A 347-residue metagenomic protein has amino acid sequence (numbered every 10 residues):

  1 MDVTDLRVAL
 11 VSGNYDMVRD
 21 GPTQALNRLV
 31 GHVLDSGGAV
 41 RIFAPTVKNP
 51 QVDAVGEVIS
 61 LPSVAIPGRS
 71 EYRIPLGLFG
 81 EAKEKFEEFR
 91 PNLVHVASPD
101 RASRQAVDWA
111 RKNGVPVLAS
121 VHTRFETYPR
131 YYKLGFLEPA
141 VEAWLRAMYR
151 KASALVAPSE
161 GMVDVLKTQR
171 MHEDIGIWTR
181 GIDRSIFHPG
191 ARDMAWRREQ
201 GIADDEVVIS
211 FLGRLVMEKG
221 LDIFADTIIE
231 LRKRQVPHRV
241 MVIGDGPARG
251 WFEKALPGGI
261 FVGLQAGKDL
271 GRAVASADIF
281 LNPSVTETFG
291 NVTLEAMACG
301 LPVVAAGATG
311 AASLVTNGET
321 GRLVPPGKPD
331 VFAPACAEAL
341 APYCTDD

Functional and structural regions predicted by a protein language model:
M1-P62: N-terminal subdomain of nucleotide-sugar transferases
A44, P62, E138, E142-D193: Donor nucleotide-sugar binding/catalytic pocket of nucleotide-sugar-dependent glycosyltransferases
F86, Y149, L264-Q265, R272-A277: Short alpha-helical donor nucleotide-sugar binding micro-motif in glycosyltransferases
Y128, I177, A308-G318, R322-L323: Short acidic/histidine- and often glycine-rich active-site loop of Leloir-type glycosyltransferases that engages
A203-K219, A225-I229: Conserved donor-binding/catalytic core segment of Leloir-type glycosyltransferases
A266, V285: Aromatic "clamp/platform" in nucleotide-sugar-dependent glycosyltransferases that forms part of the donor/acceptor
T293, P302-A305: Short hydrophobic beta-strand element within catalytic cores of glycosyltransferases and related nucleotide-activated
N317-G318, R322-P329, A337-C344: Conserved acidic donor-binding segment of nucleotide-sugar-dependent glycosyltransferases
